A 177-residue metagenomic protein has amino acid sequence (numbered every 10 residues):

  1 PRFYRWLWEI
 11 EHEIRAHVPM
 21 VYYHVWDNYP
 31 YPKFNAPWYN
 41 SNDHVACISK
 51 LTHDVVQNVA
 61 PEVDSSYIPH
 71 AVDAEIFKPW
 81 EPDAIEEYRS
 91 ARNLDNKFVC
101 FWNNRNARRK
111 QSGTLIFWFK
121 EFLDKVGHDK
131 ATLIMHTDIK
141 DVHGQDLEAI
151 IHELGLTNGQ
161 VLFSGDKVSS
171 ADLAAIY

Functional and structural regions predicted by a protein language model:
P1-R15, N28-F34: An aromatic- and histidine-rich active-site surface loop
E13, G144-A171, A175: Nucleotide-activated donor-binding/catalytic signature segment of Leloir-type glycosyltransferases, i.e., the conserved
R15, Y22, P32-H44, I176: A conserved, positively charged/aromatic
Y23, I48, I68, W102-N104 (+2 more regions): Short hydrophobic "strand-cap" motifs at the C-terminus of beta-strands
S41-K50, S66: A short beta-strand/loop micro-motif in the catalytic core of glycosyltransferases that engages the nucleotide-sugar
L51, A71: Carbohydrate-associated surface elements
K78-N93: A short helix/loop element that forms part of the nucleotide-sugar donor recognition site in Leloir-type
L94-K110, I116-F119, L133-I134: Conserved donor-binding/catalytic core segment of Leloir-type glycosyltransferases
